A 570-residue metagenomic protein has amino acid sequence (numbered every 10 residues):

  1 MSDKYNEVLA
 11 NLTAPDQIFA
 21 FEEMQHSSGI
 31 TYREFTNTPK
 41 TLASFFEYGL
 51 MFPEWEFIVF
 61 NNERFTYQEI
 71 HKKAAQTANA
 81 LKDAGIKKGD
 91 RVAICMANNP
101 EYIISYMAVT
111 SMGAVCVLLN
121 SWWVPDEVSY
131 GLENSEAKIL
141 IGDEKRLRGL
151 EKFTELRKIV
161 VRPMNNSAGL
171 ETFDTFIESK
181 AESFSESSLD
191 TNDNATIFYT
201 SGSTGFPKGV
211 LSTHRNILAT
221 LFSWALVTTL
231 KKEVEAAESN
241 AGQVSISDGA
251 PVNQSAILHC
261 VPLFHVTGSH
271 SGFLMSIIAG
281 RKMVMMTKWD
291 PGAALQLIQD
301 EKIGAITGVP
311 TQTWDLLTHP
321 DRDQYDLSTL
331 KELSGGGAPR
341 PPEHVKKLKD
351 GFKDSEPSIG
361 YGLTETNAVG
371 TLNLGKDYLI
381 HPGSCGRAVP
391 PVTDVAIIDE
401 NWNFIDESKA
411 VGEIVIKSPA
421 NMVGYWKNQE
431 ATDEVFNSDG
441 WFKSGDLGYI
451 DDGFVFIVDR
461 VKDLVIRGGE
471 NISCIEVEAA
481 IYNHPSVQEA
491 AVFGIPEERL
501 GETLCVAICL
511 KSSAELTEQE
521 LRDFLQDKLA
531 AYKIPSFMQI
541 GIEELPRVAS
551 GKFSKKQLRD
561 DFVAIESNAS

Functional and structural regions predicted by a protein language model:
M1-Q17, D83-A84, S111-T175, S512-A514: Structural core segment of the AMP-binding/adenylate-forming
Y5, A530-K552: AMP-binding/adenylate-forming catalytic domain of the ANL superfamily
T36-T38, E54-N99, I103-M107, V124-S129: Conserved AMP-binding/adenylate-forming core of the ANL superfamily
T66-Q68, A195-E238: Conserved AMP-binding A3 loop
W123-D126, L140-D143, S418, V423-G424 (+4 more regions): AMP-binding/adenylate-forming catalytic core of the ANL superfamily
A181-Y199, F206, D248-A256: Conserved pre-ATP/AMP-binding loop-to-beta segment of ANL
L218-H259, F264-G304, H319: Conserved AMP-binding/adenylation subdomain of ANL enzymes
I278-A279, D300-G308, L317-I380, D394: Gly/Ser/Thr-rich phosphate-binding loop
